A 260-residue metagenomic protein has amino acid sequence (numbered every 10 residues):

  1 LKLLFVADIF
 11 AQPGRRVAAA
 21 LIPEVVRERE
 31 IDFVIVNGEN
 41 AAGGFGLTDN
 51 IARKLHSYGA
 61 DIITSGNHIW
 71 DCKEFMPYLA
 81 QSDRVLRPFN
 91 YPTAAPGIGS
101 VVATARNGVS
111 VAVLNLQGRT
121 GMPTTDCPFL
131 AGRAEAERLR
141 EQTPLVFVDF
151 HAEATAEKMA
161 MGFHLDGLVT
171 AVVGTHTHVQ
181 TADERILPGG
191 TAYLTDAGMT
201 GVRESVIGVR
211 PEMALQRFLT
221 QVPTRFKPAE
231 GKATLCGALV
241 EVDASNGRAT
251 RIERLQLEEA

Functional and structural regions predicted by a protein language model:
L1-A260: Acidic, metal/ion-coordinating pockets
